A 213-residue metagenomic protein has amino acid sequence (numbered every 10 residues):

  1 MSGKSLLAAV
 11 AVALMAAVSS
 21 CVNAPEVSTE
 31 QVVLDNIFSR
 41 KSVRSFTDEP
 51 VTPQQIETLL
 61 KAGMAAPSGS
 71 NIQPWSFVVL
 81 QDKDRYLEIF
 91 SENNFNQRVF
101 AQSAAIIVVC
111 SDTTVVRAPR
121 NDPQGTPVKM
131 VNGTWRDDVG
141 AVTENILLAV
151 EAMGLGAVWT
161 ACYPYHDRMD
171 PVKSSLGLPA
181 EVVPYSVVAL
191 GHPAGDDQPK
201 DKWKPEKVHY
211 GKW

Functional and structural regions predicted by a protein language model:
M1-A8: Bacterial N-terminal signal peptides that target proteins for export
S5, A17-W213: Acidic, surface-exposed loops and disordered segments
A9-A17: Bacterial N-terminal signal peptides
